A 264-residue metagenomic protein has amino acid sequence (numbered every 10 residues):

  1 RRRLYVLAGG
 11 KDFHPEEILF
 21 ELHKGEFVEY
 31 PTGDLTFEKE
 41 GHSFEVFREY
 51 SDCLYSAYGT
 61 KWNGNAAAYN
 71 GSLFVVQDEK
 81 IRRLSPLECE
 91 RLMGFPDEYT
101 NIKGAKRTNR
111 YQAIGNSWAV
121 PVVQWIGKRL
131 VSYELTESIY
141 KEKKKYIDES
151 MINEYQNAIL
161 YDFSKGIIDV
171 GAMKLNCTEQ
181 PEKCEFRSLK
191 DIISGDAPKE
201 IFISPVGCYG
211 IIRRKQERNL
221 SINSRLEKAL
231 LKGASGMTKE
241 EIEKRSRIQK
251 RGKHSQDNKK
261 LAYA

Functional and structural regions predicted by a protein language model:
R1-R82, E88-E90: Class I S-adenosyl-L-methionine
G10, L130-E134, T238: A generic secondary-structure signal for well-formed alpha-helical elements
P96-K106: Active-site and glycan-interaction determinants of carbohydrate-active enzymes
Q112-K128: Hydrophobic/aromatic-rich transmembrane helices and adjacent perimembrane loops
W125-L135, Y140: Extracellular ligand-binding/catalytic regions of CAZymes and related secreted enzymes and adhesion modules
S138-K144, I211, K215, S224-R225 (+1 more regions): Charged boundary/loop elements
S150-F202, K239, K244, K253-L261: Low-complexity, small/polar and acidic-rich linker and loop segments
P198-T238: Amphipathic alpha-helical packing elements
